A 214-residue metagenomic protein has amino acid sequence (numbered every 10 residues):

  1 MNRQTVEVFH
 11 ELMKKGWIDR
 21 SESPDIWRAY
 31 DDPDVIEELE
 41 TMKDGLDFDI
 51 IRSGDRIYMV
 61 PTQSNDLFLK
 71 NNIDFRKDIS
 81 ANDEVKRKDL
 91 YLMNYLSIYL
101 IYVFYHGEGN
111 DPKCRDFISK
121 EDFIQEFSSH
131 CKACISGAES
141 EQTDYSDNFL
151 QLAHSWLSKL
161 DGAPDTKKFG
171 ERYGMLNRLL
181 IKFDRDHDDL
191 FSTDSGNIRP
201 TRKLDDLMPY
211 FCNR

Functional and structural regions predicted by a protein language model:
M1-L100: Eukaryotic partner-binding/assembly regions in large regulatory complexes
K15, M42-G45, D49, G137 (+3 more regions): Surface-exposed polar/charged interaction patches
D19-W27, K113-F127, S136, S140 (+1 more regions): Short acidic, hydrophobic short linear motifs in intrinsically disordered regions
D25-A29, D83-Y91, G109-F117, D165-Y173: Short, charged/polar micro-motifs that form catalytic or ligand-binding hotspots
D55-K70, E171, N177, I181 (+1 more regions): Accessory beta->alpha helical hairpin/"wing" motif in late/C-terminal subdomains of nucleic-acid enzymes
Y91-D122, E126: Positively charged, polyanion-binding regions of nucleic-acid-associated proteins
K120-H130, L204-C212: Eukaryote-specific, cytoplasm-facing alpha-helical/coiled-coil scaffolding segments in long proteins
K132-A138, D189-T193: Substrate-binding/catalytic groove segments of enzymes that remodel or degrade extracellular structural polymers
